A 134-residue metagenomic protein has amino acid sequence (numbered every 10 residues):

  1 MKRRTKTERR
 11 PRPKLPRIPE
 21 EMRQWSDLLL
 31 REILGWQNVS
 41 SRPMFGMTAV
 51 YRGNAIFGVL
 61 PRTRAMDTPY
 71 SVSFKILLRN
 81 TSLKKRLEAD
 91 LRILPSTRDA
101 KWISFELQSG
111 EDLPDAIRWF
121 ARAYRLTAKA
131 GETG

Functional and structural regions predicted by a protein language model:
M1-R17, G131-G134: Polybasic, lysine-enriched low-complexity intrinsically disordered terminal tails
R3-T7, M22-R23, V59-P61, S96-T97: Short amphipathic alpha-helical segments, especially helix-boundary/capping motifs
L15, G35, S41-P43, R92 (+2 more regions): Alpha-helical interaction segments
R17-I56: N-terminal first-folded block
E21-L28, L60-L77, P114-A130: Short, Lys/Arg-enriched charge-dense amphipathic segments
P43-D99: Short, conserved beta-strand/beta-arch hydrophobic-aromatic motifs that form part of recognition grooves or interface
I76-G134: Short, structured beta-strand-loop surface elements
